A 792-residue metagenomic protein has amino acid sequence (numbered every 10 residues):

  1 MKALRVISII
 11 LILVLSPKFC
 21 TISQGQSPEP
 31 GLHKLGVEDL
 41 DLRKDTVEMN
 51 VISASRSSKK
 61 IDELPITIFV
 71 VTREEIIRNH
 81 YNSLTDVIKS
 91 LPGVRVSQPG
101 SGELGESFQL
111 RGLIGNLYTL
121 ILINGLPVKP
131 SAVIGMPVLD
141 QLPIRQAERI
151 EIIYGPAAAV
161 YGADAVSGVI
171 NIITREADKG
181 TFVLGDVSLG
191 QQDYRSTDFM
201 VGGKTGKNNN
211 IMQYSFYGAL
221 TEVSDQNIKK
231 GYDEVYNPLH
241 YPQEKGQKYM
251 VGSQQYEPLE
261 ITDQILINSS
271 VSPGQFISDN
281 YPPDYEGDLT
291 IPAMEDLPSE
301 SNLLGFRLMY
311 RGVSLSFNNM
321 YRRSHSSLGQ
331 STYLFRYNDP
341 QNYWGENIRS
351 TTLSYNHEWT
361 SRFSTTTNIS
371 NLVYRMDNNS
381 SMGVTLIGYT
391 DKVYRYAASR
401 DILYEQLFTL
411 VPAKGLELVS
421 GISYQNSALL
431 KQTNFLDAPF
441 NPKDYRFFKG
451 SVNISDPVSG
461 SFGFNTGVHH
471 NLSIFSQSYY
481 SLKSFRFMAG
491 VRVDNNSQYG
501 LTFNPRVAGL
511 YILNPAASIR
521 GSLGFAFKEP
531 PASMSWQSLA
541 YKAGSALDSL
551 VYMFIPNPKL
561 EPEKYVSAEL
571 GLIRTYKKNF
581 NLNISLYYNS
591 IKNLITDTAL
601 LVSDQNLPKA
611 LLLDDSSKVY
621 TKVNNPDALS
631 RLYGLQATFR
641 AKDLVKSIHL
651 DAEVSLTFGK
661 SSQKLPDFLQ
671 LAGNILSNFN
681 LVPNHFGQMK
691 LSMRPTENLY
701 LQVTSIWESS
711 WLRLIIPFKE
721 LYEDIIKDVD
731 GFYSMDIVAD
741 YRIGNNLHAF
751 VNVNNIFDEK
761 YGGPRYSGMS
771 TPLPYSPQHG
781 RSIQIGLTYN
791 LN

Functional and structural regions predicted by a protein language model:
S27-I77, T85: Short, acidic, small-residue-rich periplasmic hinge/interaction motif at the N-terminus of Gram-negative outer-membrane
K60, T85, K89-P130, E148: Extracytoplasmic beta-strand/coil segments of soluble accessory domains associated with Gram-negative outer-membrane
L126-Y154, R175: Short acidic/polar hinge/loop motifs at secondary-structure boundaries that mediate gating or recognition
R175-T205, Q213-L220, I291-M294: Short strand-turn segments of transmembrane beta-barrel domains in outer membranes, especially the first one or two
D186, N342-E358, F462-H469, A516-S518 (+6 more regions): Outer-membrane beta-barrel signature, preferentially recognizing the C-terminal barrel domain of Gram-negative
G202-K204, M212, T221, L297 (+7 more regions): Conserved C-terminal beta-signal and adjacent last beta-strands/turns of outer-membrane beta-barrel proteins
K204-Y343, N593: Periplasmic-side early beta-strands and strand-to-turn transitions of outer-membrane beta-barrels
S481-S484, L586-S590, P608-I716: Gram-negative outer-membrane beta-barrel transporters
